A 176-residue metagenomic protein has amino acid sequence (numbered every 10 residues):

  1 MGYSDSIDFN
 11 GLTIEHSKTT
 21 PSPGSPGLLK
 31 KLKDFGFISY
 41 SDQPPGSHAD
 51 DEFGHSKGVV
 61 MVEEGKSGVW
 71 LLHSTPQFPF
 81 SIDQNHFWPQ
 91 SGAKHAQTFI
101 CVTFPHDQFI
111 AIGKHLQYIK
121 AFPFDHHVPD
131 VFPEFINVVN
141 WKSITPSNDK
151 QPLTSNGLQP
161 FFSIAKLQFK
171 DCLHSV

Functional and structural regions predicted by a protein language model:
M1-V176: Charged, low-complexity intrinsically disordered terminal segments
